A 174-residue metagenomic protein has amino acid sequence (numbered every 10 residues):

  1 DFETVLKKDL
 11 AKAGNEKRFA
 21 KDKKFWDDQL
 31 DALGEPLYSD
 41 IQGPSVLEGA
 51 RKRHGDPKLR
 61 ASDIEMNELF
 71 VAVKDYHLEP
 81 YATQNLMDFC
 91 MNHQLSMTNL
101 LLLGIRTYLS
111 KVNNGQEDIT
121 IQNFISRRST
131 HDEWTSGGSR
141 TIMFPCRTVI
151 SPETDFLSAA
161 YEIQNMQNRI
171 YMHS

Functional and structural regions predicted by a protein language model:
F2-V71, S174: Short amphipathic alpha-helices and their capping loops
K12, M91, E153: Active-site oxyanion-binding pockets that recognize sulfate/phosphate
R18-K21, A50-T130, T141-M143, L157-E162: Gly/Ser/Thr-rich phosphate-binding loops and adjoining beta-strand/alpha-helix segments that form adenosine-phosphate
D28, S39, I121-N123, C146: Short glycine/serine/threonine-enriched helix-capping/active-site loop that flanks the nucleotide-sugar donor pocket
Q29-G34, R140-S174: Helical lid/core segments from catalytic subdomains that handle acyl or acyl-like groups
